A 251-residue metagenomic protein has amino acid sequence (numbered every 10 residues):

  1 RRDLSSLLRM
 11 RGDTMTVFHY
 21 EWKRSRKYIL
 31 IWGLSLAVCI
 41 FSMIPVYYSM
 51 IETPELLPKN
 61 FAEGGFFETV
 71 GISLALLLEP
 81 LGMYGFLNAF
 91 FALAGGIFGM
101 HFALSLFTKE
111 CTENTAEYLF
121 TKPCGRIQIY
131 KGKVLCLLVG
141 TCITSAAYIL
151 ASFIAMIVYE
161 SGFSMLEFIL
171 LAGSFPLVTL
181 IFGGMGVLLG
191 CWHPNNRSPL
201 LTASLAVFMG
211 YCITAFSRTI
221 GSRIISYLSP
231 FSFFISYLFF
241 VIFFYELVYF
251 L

Functional and structural regions predicted by a protein language model:
R1-T14: Short, Lys/Arg-enriched N-terminal segments with co-localized hydrophobic residues within the first ~10-30 amino acids
R11-L36: Aromatic- and glycine-rich beta-strand/loop motifs that create alpha-glucan
V17, S25, S42-P80, W192 (+1 more regions): Terminal transmembrane helical anchor/hairpin motif
A37, F41-P45, S49, L81-L87 (+2 more regions): Secretory targeting signals
G82-K109, S204: Long, hydrophobic alpha-helical segments
G99-A103, A151, G184-M185, P230: Hydrophobic/aromatic residues in alpha-helical transmembrane segments
L106-L138: Helix-loop-helix units of permease transmembrane domains in multi-pass membrane transporters, especially ABC
